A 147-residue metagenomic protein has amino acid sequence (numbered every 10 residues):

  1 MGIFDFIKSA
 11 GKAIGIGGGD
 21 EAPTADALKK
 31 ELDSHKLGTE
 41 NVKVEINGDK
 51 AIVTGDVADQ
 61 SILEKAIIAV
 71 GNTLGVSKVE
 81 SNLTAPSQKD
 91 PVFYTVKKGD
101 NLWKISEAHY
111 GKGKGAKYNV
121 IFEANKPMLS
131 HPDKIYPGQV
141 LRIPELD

Functional and structural regions predicted by a protein language model:
M1-A85: Secretory N-termini
A25, K29, I67, L102-W103 (+2 more regions): Extracytoplasmic/secreted envelope proteins and their assembly/folding machinery, especially bacterial periplasmic
K36, L74, H109-Y110, N125: A broad structural signal for alpha-helix termini and local helix breaks/kinks
K43-E45, I52-T54, E80-N82, F93-K97 (+2 more regions): Soluble periplasmic/extracytoplasmic beta-strand elements of cell-envelope proteins
G48-I52, V57, P86-G113, D147: Primarily a LysM-type cell-wall glycan-binding module
A69, T73-S87, A116-D147: Extracellular LysM carbohydrate-binding repeats and other cell-envelope/extracellular binding modules
